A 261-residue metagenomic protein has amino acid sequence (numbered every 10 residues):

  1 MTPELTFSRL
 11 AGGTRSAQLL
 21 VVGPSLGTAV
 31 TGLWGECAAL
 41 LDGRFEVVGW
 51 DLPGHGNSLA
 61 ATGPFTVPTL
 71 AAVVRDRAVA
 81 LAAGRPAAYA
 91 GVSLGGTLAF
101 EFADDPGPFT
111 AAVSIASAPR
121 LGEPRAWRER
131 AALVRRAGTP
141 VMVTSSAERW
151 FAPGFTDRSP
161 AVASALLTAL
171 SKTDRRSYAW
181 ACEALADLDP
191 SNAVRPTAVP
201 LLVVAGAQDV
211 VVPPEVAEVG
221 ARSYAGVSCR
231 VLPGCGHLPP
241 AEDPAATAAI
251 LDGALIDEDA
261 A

Functional and structural regions predicted by a protein language model:
T2-A60: Conserved HGGG/HGGXW glycine-rich cap/lid loop of the alpha/beta-hydrolase fold
G35-A39, E46-A90, A249: Active-site loop/oxyanion-hole signature of alpha/beta-hydrolase fold enzymes
G91-G95, A99: Gly/Ala-rich beta-loop-alpha elbow adjacent to hydrolase catalytic centers
F100-V143: Flexible "cap/lid" loop of the alpha/beta hydrolase fold
G122-R125, A137-P196: Conserved alpha/beta-hydrolase catalytic His-Asp/Glu region
T197, V203-A205, D209: Short beta-strand/loop motif that positions the catalytic acidic residue of the alpha/beta-hydrolase fold
V210-V216: Conserved alpha/beta-hydrolase "acid-adjacent" motif
C235-A248: Catalytic histidine-centered segment of alpha/beta-hydrolase-like enzymes
